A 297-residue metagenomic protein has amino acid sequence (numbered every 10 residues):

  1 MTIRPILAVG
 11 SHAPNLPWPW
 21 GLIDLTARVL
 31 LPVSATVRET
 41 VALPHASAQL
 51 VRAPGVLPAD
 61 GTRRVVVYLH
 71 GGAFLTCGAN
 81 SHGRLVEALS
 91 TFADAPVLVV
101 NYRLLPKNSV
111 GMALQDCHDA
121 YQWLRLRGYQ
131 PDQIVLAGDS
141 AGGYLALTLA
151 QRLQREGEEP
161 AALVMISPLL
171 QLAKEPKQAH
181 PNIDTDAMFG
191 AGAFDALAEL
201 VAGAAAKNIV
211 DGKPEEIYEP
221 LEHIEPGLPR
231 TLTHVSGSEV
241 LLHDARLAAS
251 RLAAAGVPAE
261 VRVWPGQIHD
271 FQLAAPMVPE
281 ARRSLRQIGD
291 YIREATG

Functional and structural regions predicted by a protein language model:
M1-V56, K207-G212, G297: A glycine/proline-hinged amphipathic helix-loop "lid/cap" segment that gates access to hydrophobic ligand pockets
P44-Q49, A53-G297: Alpha/beta-hydrolase superfamily serine-hydrolase fold, recognizing
